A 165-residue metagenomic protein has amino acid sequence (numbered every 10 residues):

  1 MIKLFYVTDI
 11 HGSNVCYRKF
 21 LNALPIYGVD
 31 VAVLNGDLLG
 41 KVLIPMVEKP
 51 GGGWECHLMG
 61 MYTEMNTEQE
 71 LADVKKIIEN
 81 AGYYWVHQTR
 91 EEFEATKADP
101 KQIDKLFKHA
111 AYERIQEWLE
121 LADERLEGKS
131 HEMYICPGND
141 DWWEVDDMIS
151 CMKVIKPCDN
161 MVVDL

Functional and structural regions predicted by a protein language model:
M1-L4, V162-L165: Beta-strand-turn-beta hairpins that frame and shape the catalytic cleft of phosphate-ester-processing enzymes
L4-D9, V33-L34: Short, hydrophobic/glycine-enriched beta-strand segments
N14-D164: Core catalytic region of metal-dependent phosphoesterases/phosphodiesterases, especially metallo-beta-lactamase-like
